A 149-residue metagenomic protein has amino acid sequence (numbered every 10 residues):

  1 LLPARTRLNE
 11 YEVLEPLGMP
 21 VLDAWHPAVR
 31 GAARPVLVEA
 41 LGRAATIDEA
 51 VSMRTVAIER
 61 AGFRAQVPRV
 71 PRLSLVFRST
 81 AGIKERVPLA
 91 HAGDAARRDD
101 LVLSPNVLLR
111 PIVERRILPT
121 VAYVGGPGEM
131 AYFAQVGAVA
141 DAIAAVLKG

Functional and structural regions predicted by a protein language model:
L1-G149: N-terminal targeting/trafficking signals and adjacent low-complexity tails
